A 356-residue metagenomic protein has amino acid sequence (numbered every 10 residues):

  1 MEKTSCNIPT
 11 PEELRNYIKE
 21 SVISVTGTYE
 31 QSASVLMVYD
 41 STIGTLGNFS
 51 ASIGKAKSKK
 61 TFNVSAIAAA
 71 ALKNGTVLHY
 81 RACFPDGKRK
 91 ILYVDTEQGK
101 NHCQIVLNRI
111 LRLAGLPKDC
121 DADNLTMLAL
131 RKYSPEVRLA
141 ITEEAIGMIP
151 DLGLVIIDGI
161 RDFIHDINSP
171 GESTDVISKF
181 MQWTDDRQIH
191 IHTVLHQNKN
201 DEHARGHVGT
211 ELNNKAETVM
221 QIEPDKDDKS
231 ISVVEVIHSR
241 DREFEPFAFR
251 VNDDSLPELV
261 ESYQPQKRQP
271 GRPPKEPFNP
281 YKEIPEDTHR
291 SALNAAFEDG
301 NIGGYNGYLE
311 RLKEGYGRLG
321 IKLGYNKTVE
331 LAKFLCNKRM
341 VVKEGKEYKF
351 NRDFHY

Functional and structural regions predicted by a protein language model:
C6-I110, D353-F354: The Walker A/P-loop phosphate-binding site
C6-P9, M148-I149, D225-Y356: C-terminal regions of RecA-like/P-loop NTPase motor modules
G44, C83-D86, K118-C120, G147-I149 (+2 more regions): Conserved catalytic network of the ASCE P-loop NTPase/AAA+ motor domain
A51-K57, F62, G171-E258: Phosphate-binding/switch region of NTP-binding enzymes
A66-I67, H102-I110, I141, A145 (+4 more regions): Alpha-helical scaffold elements adjacent to nucleotide-binding pockets in ATP/GTP-utilizing enzyme cores
A70-G75, I110-L113, F163-D166, W183 (+2 more regions): Conserved, well-folded catalytic cores of nucleic-acid-processing and energy-transducing macromolecular machines
P85-N168: Conserved inter-motif catalytic segment of the P-loop NTP-binding fold
